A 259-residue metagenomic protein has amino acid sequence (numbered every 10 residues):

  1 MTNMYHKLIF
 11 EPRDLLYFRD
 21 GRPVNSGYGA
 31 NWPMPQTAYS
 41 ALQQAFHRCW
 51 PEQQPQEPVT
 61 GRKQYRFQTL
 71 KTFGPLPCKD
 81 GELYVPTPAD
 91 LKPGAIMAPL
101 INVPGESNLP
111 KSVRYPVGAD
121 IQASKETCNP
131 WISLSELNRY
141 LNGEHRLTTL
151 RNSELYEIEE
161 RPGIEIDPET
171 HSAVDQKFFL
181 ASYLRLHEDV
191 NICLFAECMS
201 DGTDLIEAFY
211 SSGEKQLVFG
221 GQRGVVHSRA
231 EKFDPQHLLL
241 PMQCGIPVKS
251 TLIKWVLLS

Functional and structural regions predicted by a protein language model:
M1-S259: Conserved active-site/ligand-binding neighborhood in enzyme cores
